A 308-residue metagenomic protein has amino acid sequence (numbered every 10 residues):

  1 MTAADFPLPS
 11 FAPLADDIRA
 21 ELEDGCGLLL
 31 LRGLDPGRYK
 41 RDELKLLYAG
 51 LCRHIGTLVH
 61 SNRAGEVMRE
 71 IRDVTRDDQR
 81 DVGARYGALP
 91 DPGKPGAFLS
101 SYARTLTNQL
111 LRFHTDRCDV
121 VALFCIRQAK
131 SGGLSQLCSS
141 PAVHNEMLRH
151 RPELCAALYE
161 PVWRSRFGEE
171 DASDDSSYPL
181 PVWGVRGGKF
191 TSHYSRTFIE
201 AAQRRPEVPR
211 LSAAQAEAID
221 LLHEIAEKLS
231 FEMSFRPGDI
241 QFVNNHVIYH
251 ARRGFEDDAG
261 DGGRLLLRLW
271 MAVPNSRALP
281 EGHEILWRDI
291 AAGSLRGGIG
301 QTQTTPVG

Functional and structural regions predicted by a protein language model:
M1-A12, D16-D17, D24, L29 (+4 more regions): Active-site environment of non-heme Fe oxygenases that use a 2-His-1-carboxylate facial triad
D42-A49, L137-S139: "Short basic amphipathic alpha-helical interaction patches in structured regions
Y48-V59: A short alpha->loop->secondary-structure connector
G65-E66: Transmembrane-helix bundle segments that line or gate the permeation/cavity pathway in multi-pass membrane proteins
